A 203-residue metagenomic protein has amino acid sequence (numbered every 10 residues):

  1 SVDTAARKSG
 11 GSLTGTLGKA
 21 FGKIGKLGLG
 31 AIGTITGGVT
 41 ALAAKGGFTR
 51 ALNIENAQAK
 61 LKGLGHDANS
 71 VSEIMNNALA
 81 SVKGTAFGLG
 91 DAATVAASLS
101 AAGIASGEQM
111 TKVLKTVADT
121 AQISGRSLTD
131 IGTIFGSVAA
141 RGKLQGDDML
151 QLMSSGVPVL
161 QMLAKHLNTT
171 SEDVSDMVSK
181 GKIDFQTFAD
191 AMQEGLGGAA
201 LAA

Functional and structural regions predicted by a protein language model:
S1, E194-A203: Short, intrinsically disordered, charge-balanced linker/junction segments flanking boundaries in proteins
R7-I35: Membrane-penetrating hydrophobic segments
A31-K83, D91-A102, Q109-A121, D130-G197: Small-residue helix-packing and pore-constriction motifs in hydrophobic alpha-helices
